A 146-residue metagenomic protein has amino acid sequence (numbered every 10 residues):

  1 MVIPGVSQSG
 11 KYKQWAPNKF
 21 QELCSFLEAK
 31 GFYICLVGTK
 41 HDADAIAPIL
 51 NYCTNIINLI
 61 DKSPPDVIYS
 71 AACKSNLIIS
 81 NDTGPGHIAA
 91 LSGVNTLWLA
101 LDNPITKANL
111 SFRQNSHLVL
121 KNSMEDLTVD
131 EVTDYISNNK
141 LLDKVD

Functional and structural regions predicted by a protein language model:
M1-G10: Conserved donor-binding/catalytic core segment of Leloir-type glycosyltransferases
P4, A47, N55, Q114-H117: Generic preference for hydrophobic/aromatic residues in regular secondary structure cores
P4, L36, K121: Short glycine-centered, acidic/aromatic-flanked micro-motifs in structured strand/loop junctions that mark active-site
V6-S7, H41, N103-P104: Short, glycine/serine-rich, charged loops/turns that create anion-binding and catalytic segments at active sites
Y12-W15: Short, solvent-exposed loop/turn segments at secondary-structure boundaries
P17-L101: Donor-binding and catalytic core of enzymes assembling or modifying cell-surface/extracellular glycoconjugates
N58-L59, H87-D146: Nucleotide-sugar donor-binding patch of glycosyltransferase catalytic domains
